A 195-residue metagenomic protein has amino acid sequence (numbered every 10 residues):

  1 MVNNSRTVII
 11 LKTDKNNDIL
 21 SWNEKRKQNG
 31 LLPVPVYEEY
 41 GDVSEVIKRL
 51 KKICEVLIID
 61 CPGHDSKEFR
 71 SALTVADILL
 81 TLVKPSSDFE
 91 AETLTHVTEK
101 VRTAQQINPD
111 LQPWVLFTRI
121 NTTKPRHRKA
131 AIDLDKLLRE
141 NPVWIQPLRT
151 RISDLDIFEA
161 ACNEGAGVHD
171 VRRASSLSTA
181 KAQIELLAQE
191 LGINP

Functional and structural regions predicted by a protein language model:
M1-G63, K67, C162-N163: P-loop/Walker-type NTP enzyme "switch/lid" segment
I9-I10, I59, T81, V115-F117: Structural beta-sheet core signal
S66-S87: Inter-motif core of Ras-like GTPase G domains
A91-D110: Conserved C-terminal guanine-recognition region of P-loop GTPase G domains, centered on the G4
N121, I132-H169: Beta-strand-loop-alpha "switch" segments that mediate conformational coupling across diverse proteins
E159-K181, E185: Inter-lobe coupling/hinge region of RecA-like P-loop helicase motors
Q183-P195: C-terminal alpha-helix
